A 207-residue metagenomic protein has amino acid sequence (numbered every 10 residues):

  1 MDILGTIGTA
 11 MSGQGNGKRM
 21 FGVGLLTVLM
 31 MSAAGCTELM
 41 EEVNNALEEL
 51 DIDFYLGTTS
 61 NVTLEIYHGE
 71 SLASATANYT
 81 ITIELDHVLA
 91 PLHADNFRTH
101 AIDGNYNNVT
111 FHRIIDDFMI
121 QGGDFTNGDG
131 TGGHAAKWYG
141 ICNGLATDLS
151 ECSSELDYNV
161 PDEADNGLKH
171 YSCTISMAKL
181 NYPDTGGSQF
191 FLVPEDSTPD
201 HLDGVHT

Functional and structural regions predicted by a protein language model:
M1-A46: Secretory targeting signatures
C36-T207: Cyclophilin-like peptidyl-prolyl cis-trans isomerases
